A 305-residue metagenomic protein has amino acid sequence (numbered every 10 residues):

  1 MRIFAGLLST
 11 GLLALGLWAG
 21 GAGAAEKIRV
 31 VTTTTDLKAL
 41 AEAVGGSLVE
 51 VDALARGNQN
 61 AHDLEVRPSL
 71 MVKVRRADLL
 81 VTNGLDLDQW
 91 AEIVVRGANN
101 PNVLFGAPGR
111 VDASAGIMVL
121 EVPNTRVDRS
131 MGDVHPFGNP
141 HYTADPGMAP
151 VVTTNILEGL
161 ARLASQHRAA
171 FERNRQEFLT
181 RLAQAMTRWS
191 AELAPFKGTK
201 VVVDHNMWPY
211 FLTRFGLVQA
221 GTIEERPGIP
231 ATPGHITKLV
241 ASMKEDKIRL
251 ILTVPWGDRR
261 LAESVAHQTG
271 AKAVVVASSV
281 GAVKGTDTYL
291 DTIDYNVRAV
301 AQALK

Functional and structural regions predicted by a protein language model:
M1-I3: N-terminal secretory signal peptides that target proteins for export/translocation
A5-W18: Bacterial N-terminal signal peptides
W18-A24: Sec/Tat signal peptide C-region and signal peptidase I cleavage site
A24-K305: Extracytoplasmic metal-acquisition and chelation regions
